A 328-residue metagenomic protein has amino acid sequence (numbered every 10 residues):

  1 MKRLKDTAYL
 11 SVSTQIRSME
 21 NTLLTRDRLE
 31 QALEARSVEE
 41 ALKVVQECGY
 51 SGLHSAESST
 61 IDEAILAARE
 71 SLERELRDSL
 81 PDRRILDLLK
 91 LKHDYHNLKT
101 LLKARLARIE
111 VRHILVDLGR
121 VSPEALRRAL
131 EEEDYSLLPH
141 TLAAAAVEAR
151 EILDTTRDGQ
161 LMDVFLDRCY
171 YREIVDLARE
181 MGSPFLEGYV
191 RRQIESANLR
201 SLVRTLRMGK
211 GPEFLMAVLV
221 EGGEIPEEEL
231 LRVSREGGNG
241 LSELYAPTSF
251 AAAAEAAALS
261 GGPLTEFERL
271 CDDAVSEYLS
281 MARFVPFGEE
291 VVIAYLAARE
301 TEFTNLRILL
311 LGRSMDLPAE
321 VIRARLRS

Functional and structural regions predicted by a protein language model:
M1-S328: N-terminal domain-start signal
